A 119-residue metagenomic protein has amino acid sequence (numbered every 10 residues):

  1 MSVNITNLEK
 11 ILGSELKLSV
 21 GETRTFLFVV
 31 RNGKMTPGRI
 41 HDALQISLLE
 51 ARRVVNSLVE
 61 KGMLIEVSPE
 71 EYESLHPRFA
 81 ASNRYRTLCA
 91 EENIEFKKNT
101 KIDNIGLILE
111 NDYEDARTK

Functional and structural regions predicted by a protein language model:
M1-E15: Short, Lys/Arg-enriched N-terminal segment that forms or immediately precedes the first helix of a structured domain
L12-E22, T36, E66-C89: Short, cationic-aromatic polyanion-contact patches
R24-F28: Pre-recognition alpha-helix immediately N-terminal to the DNA-recognition helix within helix-turn-helix or winged-helix
V29-G33: Short helix-to-turn junction characteristic of helix-turn-helix DNA-binding domains, especially the helix
K34-A43: Short acidic, hydrophobic short linear motifs in intrinsically disordered regions
Q45-E60: Short amphipathic alpha-helical interaction segments
G62-L64: Short, Lys/Arg-enriched C-terminal cap helix and immediately downstream tail that follows
R84-K119: Amphipathic alpha-helical dimerization/coiled-coil segments that flank or bridge DNA-binding/regulatory modules
